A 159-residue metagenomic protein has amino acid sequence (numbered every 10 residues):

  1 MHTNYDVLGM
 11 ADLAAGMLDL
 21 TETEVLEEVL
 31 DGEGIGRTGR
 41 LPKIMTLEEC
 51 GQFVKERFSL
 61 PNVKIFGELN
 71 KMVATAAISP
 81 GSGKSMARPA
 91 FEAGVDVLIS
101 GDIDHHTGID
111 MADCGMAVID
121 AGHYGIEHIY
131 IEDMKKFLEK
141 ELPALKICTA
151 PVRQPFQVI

Functional and structural regions predicted by a protein language model:
M1-I159: Hydrophobic structural segments
